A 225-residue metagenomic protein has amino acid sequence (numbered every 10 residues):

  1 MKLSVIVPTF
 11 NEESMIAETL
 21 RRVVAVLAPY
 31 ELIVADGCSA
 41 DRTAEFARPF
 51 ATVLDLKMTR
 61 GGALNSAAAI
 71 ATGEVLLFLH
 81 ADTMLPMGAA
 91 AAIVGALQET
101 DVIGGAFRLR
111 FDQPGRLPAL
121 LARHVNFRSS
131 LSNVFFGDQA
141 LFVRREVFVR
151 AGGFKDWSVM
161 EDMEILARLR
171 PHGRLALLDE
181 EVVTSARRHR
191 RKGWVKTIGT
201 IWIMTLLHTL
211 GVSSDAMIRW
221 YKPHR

Functional and structural regions predicted by a protein language model:
K2-S4, E31, E164: Cell-envelope/extracellular polymer assembly enzymes that use nucleotide-activated donors
N11-A25: Short, well-formed alpha-helical segments that are part of the catalytic scaffolds of diverse glycosyltransferases
D36-A44, T83: A conserved acidic beta->alpha catalytic loop
D55-A71: Glycine-rich, basic loop-to-helix element that forms the pyrophosphate-binding segment of sugar-nucleotide handling
L76: Short aromatic/hydrophobic "clamp" motif used to bind/position activated sugar donors
M87-L117: Conserved donor NDP-sugar-binding/catalytic core segment of glycosyltransferases
G104-R116, V125-V143: A recurrent flexible, glycine/aromatic-enriched loop bordering the glycosyltransferase active site that acts as
A167-R225: Hydrophobic helical membrane-anchoring modules
